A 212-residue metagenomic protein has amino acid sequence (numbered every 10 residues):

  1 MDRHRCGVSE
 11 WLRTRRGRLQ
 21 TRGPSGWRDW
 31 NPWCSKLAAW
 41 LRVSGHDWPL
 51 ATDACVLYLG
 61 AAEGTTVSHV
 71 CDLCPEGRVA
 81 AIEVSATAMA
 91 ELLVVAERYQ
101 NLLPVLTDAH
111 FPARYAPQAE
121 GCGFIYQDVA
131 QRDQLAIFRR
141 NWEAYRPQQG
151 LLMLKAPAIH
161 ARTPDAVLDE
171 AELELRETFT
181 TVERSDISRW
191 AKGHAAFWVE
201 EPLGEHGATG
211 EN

Functional and structural regions predicted by a protein language model:
M1-W27: N-terminal auxiliary segments of SAM/dcSAM-dependent transferases
P32-D53: Conserved alpha-helix/loop element of class I SAM-dependent methyltransferases that forms part of the SAM/SAH-binding
A51-A62: Conserved class I S-adenosyl-L-methionine
C55, R78, Q149: Residues at the starts of beta-strands that form the adenosine-phosphate
E63-C74: Conserved SAM-binding loop of SAM-dependent methyltransferases across substrates and taxa, primarily the Class I
E76-I82: Short beta-strand element of Class I
I82-C122, Y126, R132: S-adenosyl-L-methionine
A88-A90, A136-E200: C-terminal substrate-binding/active-site "lid" region of AdoMet-derived donor-dependent transferases
